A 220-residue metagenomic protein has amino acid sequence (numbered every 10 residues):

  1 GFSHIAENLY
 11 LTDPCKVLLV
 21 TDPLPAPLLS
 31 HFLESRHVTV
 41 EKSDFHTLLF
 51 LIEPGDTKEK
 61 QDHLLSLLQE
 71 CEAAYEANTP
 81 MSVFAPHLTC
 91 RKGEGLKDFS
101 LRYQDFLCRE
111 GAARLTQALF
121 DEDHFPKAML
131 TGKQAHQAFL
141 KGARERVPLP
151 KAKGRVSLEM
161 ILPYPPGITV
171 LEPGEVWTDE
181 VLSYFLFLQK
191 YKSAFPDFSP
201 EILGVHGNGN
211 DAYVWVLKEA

Functional and structural regions predicted by a protein language model:
F2-A220: Non-catalytic terminal extensions of PLP-dependent enzymes
